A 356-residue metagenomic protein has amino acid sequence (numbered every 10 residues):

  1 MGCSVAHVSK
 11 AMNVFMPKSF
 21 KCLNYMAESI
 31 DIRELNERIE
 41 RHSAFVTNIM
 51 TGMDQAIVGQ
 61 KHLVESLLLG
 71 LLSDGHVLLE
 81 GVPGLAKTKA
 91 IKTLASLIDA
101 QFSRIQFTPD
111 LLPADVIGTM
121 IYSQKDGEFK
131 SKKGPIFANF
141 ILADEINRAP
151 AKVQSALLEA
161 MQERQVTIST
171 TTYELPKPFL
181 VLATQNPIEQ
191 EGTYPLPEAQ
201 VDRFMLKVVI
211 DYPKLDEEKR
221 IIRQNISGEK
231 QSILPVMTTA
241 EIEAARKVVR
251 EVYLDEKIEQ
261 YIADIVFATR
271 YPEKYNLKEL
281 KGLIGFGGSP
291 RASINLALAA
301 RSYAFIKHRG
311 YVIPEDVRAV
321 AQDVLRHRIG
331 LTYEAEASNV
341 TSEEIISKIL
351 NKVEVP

Functional and structural regions predicted by a protein language model:
M26-R33, P272-P356: C-terminal engagement/docking regions of AAA+ P-loop ATPases
R38-S43, A56, T193, K207-E279 (+4 more regions): Conserved C-terminal "switch" segment of AAA+ ATPases
E40-V77, V82: Pre-Walker A (pre-P-loop) alpha-helix and adjacent loop at the N terminus of AAA/AAA+ ATPase modules, a conserved
S66-L68, S123-L142: Conserved alpha-helical scaffold flanking the Walker A/P-loop in AAA+ ATPase domains
L71-T108: Walker A/P-loop
K130-N139, I168-Q185, L196-M205: AAA+/SF3 P-loop NTPase mechanochemical coupling elements
F137-Q162, P176, E191-Q200, Y212-R220: Conserved AAA+/SF3 P-loop NTPase catalytic/coupling segment centered on the Walker-B
